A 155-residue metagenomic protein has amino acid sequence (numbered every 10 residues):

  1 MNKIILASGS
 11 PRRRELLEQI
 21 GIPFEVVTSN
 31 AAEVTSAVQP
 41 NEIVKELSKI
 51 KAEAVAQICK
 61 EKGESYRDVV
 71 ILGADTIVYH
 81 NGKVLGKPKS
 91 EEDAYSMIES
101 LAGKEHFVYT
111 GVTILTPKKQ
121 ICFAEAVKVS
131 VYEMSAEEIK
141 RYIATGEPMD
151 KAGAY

Functional and structural regions predicted by a protein language model:
N2-I5, E18, Q39-Y155: Anionic-ligand binding patches
K3-V26: N-terminal G-site helix/loop of the GST-like fold
G9, S29, P117: Cofactor-binding loop segments of dinucleotide-utilizing enzymes, especially the Rossmann-like FAD- and NAD(P)+-binding
E25-E33: A short beta-strand-loop structural module common to alpha/beta enzyme folds
S36: Portal/gating segments that form or line small-molecule/metal binding sites
